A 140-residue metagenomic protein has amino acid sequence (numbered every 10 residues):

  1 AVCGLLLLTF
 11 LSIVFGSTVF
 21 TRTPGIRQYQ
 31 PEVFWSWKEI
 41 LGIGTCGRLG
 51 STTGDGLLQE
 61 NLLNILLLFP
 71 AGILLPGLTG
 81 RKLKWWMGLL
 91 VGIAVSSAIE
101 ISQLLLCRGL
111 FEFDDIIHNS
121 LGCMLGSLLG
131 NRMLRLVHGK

Functional and structural regions predicted by a protein language model:
A1-R108, F113, M124-K140: Bulky hydrophobic segments
I117: Conserved acidic-Pro-Pro-aromatic motif
